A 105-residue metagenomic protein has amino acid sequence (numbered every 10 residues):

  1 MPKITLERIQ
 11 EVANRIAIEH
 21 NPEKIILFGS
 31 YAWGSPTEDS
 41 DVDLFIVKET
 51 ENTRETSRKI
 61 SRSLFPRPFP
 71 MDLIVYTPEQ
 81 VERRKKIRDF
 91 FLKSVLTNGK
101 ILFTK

Functional and structural regions predicted by a protein language model:
M1-K24, W33-E38, K48-K105: Catalytic core of pol beta-like nucleotidyltransferases
S30: Conserved H-loop
D43-I46: Short beta-strand->loop micro-motif that forms the acidic, two-metal-ion catalytic signature in nucleotide-processing
